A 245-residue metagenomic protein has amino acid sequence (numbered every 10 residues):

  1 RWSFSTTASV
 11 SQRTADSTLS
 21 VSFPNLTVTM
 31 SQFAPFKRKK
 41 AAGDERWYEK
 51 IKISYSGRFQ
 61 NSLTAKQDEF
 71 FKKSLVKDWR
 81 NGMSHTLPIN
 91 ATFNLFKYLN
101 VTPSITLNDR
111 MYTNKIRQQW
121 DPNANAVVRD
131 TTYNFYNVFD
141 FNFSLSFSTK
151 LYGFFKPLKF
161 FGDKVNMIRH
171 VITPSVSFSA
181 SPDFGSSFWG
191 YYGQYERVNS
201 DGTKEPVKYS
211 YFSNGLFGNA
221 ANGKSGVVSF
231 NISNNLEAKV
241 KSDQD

Functional and structural regions predicted by a protein language model:
R1-D245: Outer-membrane beta-barrel proteins and related beta-barrel translocases across Gram-negative bacteria
